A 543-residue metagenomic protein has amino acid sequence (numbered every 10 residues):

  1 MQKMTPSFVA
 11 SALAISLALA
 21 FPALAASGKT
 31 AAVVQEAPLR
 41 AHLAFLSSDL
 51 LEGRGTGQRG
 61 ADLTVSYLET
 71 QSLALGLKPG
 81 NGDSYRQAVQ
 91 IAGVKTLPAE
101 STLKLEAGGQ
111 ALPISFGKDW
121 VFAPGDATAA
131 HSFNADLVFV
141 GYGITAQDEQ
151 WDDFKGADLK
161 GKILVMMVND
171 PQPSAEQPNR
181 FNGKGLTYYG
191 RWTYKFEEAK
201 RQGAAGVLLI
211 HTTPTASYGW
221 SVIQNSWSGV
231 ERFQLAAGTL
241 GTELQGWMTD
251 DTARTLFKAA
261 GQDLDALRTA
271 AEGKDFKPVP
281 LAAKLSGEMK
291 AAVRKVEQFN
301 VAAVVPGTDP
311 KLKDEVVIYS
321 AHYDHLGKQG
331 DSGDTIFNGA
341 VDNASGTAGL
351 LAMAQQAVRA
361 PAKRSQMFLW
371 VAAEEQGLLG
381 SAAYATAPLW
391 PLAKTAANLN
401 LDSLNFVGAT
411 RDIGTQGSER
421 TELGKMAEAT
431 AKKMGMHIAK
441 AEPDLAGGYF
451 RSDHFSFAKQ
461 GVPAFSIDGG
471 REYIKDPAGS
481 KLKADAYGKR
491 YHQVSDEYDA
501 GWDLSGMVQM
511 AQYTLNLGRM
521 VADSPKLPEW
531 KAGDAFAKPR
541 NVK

Functional and structural regions predicted by a protein language model:
A10-P22: Bacterial N-terminal signal peptides
L24-G80, D314, K531: N-terminal hydrophobic or amphipathic helices/low-complexity stretches enriched in small/hydrophobic/Pro/Gly
S27-V33, D49-R59, S101, P124-T128 (+9 more regions): Second-shell loop/turn segments in exported
G28-A31, E106-G108, K118-G156, G238-G339 (+2 more regions): Soluble metallo-hydrolase cores and metallopeptidase-like ectodomains found primarily in the secretory/periplasmic
E52-P178, V293, E297-Q298: Noncatalytic luminal/extracellular "stalk/propeptide" segments of secretory-pathway proteins
I114-K118, T128-A130, K155, G161 (+6 more regions): Metal-dependent peptidase/peptidase-like ectodomains
S115-A236, G241-L244, P306, T335-N338 (+2 more regions): Extracellular/luminal Protease-associated
Q355, R359, R364, R471-R540: His/Asp/Glu-rich mid-to-C-terminal helical/loop segments that flank catalytic regions of hydrolases
